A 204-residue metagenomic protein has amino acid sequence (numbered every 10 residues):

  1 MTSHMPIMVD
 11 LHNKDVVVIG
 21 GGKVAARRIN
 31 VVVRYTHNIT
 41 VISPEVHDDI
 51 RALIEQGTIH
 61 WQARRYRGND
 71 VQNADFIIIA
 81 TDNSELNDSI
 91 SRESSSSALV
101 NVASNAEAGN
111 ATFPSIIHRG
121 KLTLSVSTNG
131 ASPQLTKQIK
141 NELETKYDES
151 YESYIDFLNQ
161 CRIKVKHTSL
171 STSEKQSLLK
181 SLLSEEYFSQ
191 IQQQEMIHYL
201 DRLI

Functional and structural regions predicted by a protein language model:
M1-I54: Hydrophobic, well-ordered beta-alpha structural blocks that scaffold small-molecule cofactor pockets
N13, Q72-N73: Alpha-helix C-terminal capping/helix-to-coil transition sites in glycosyltransferase folds
K23-V24, E85, G130: Residue-level detector of alpha-helix initiation sites
S43, W61-R65, S104: Short loop/edge segments at beta-strand edges and connector loops that shape dinucleotide/nucleotide cofactor-binding
A52-N69: Glycine-rich, highly charged phosphate/nucleotide-binding loops
F76-A80, N87-F113: ADP-ribose/adenylate-binding Rossmann-like module
V102-Y151: E1/E1-like adenylate-forming module used to activate ubiquitin-like modifiers and sulfur-carrier proteins
G130-I204: An accessory alpha-helical subdomain
